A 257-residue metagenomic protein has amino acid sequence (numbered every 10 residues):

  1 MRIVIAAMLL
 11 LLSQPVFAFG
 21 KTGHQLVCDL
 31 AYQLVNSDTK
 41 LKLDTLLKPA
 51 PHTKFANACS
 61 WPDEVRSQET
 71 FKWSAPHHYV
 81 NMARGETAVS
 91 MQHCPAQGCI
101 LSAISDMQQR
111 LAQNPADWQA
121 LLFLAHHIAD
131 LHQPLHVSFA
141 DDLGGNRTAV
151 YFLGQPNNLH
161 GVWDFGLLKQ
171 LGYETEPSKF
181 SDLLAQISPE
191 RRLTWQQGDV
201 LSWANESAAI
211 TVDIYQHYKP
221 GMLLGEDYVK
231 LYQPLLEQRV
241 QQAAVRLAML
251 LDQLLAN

Functional and structural regions predicted by a protein language model:
M1-M8: Sec-dependent signal peptide recognition, specifically the positively charged N-region followed immediately by
M8-L9, A18: A general, composition-driven signal for non-globular sequence regions
S13-P15: N-terminal signal peptide c-region/cleavage motif recognized by signal peptidases
F17-H127, P134, F139-N257: N-terminal, motif-rich segments that launch catalysis or mediate targeting to/interaction with membranes, typified by
